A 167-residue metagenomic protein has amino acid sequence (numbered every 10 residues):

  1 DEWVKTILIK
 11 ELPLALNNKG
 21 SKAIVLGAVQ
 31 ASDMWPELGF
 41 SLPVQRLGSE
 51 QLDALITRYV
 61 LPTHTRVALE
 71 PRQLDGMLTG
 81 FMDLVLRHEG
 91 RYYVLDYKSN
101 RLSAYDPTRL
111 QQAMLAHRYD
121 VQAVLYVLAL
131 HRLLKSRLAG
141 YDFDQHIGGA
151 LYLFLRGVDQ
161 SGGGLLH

Functional and structural regions predicted by a protein language model:
D1-H167: Structural signature of nuclease core domains in nucleic-acid processing machines
